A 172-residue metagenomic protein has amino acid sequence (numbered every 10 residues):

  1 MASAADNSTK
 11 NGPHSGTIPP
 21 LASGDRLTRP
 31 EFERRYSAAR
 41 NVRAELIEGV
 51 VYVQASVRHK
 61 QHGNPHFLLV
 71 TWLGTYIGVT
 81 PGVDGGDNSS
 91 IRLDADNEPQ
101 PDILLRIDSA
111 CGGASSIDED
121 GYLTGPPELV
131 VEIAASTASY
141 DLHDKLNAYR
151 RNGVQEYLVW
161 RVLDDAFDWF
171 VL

Functional and structural regions predicted by a protein language model:
M1-L172: Gly/Pro/Ser/Thr-rich low-complexity, intrinsically disordered segments predominantly at protein N-termini
